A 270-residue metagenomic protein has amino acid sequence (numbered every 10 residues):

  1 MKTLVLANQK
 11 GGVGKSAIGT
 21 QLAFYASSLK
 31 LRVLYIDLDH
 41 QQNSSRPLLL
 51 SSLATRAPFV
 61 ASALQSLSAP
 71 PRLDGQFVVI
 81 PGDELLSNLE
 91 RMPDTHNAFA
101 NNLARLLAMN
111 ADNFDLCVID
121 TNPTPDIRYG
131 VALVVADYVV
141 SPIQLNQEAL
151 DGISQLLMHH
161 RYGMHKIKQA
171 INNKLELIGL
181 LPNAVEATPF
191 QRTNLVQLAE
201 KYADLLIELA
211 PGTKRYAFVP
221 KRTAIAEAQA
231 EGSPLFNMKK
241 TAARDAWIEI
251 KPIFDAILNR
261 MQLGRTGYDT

Functional and structural regions predicted by a protein language model:
M1-T270: P-loop NTP-binding core
